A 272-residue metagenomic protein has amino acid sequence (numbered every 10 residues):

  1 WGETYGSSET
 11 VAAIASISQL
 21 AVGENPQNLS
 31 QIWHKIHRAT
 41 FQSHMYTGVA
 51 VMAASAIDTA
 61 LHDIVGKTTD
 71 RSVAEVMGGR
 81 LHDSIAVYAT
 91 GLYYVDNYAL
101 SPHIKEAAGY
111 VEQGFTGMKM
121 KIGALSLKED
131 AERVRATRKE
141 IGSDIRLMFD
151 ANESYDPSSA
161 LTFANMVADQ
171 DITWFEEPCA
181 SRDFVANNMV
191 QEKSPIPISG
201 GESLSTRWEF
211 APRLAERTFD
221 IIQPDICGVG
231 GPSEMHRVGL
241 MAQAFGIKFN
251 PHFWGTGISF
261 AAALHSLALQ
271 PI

Functional and structural regions predicted by a protein language model:
G2-T68: Metal- or metallocofactor-binding catalytic centers and their adjacent structured scaffolds across diverse enzyme
T47, S84-I104, I122-G123, A151-P157 (+1 more regions): Active-site mouth loops of central-metabolism enzymes
V65, G79, V190, M241 (+1 more regions): Hydrophobic/aromatic ligand-binding patch that stacks against planar heteroaromatic rings of cofactors or nucleotides
S72-M77, S101-G109: Short, charged beta->alpha transition segments
S72-V95, R133, E140-D144, R217: N-terminal small/glycine-rich loop or linker at the start of catalytic domains across soluble metabolic enzymes
E106-K121: Catalytic domains of carbohydrate-active enzymes, especially glycoside hydrolases
M120-S259: Catalytic core of soluble alpha/beta enzymes
L264-I272: Active-site pocket-lining/capping segments in soluble small-molecule metabolic enzymes
